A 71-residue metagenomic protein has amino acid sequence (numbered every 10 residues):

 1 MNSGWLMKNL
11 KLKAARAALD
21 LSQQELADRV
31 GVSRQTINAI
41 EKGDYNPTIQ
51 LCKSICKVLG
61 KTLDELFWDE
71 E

Functional and structural regions predicted by a protein language model:
M1-W5, A18, K57, F67-E71: Short, charged recognition helix plus adjacent turn of helix-turn-helix-like nucleic-acid-binding domains
S3-L10, L21, N46, Q50: Residues at secondary-structure transition points
L10-R29: Short basic helix-loop element that most often maps to the first helix and adjoining turn of HTH DNA-binding modules
E25, T36, E65: Residues in the helix-turn-helix
V32-Y45: Recognition helix of helix-turn-helix/homeodomain-like DNA-binding domains that insert into the DNA major groove
Q50-E65: DNA major-groove recognition helix of helix-turn-helix/homeodomain DNA-binding modules
